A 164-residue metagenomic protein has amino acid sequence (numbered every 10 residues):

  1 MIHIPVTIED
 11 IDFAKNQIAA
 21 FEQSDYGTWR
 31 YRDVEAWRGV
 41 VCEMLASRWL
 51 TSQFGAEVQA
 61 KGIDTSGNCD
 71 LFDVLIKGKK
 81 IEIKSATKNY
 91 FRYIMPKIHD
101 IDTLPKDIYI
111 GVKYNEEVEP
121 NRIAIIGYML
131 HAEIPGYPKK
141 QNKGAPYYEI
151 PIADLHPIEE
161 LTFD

Functional and structural regions predicted by a protein language model:
M1-K77, K84-D164: Nucleic-acid endonuclease domains
